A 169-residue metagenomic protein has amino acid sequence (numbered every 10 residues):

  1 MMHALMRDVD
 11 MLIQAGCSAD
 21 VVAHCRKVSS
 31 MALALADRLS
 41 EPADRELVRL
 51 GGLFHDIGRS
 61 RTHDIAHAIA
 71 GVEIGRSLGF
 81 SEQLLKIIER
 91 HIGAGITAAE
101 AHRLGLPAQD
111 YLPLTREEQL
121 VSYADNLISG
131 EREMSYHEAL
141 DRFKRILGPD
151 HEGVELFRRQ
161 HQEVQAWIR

Functional and structural regions predicted by a protein language model:
M1-M2, V28-D37: Long, contiguous secondary-structure blocks with strong helical propensity
A4-H24, G51-R59: Active-site flanking loop/helix segments enriched in acidic
V9-D10, S29, L33, V72 (+1 more regions): An amphipathic alpha-helix signature
V21-M31, I69: Conserved, hydrophobic alpha-helical core segments of structured domains
R26, R76, Q162-Q165: Generic structural signal for well-ordered, non-transmembrane alpha-helical segments in soluble/cytosolic regions
R38-F143: Divalent metal-dependent catalytic cores for phosphoryl transfer on phosphate-bearing substrates
G148-R169: Charged phosphate-binding loop/patch that engages nucleotide di/tri-phosphates or the phosphate backbone of nucleic
